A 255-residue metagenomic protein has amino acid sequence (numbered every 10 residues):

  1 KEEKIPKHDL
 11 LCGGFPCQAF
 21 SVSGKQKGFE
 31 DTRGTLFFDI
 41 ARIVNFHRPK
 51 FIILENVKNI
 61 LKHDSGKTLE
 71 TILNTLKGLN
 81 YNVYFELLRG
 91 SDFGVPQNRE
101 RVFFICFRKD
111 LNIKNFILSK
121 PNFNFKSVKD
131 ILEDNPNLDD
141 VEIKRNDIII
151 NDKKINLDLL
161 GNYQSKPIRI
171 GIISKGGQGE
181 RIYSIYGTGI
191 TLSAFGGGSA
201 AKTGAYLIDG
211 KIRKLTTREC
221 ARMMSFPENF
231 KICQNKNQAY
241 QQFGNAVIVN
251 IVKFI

Functional and structural regions predicted by a protein language model:
K1-E2, G90-V95: A short acidic, often aromatic-flanked loop/helix-cap motif at beta-alpha or helix-coil junctions that lines enzyme
K1-F51, K58-E70, K77: Core alpha/beta nucleotide-donor-binding catalytic domains of modification enzymes
K7-H8, N98-F103: Short, surface-exposed amphipathic charged segments that create phosphate/polyanion-binding patches used for binding
P16, N56-V57, R89, F107: A secondary-structure boundary/capping signal
Q18-V22, I60-H63, G94-Q97, L111-K114 (+2 more regions): Short catalytic/ligand-binding loop motif for oxyanion handling, primarily in non-cytosolic enzymes, centered on
K58, N80-D92: Conserved S-adenosyl-L-methionine
D64-T68, E100, I251: Residues at alpha-helix caps and immediate loop-helix transition turns in enzyme cores, especially N- and C-cap
T75-L79, R101-I255: S-adenosyl-L-methionine-dependent DNA methyltransferase catalytic core
